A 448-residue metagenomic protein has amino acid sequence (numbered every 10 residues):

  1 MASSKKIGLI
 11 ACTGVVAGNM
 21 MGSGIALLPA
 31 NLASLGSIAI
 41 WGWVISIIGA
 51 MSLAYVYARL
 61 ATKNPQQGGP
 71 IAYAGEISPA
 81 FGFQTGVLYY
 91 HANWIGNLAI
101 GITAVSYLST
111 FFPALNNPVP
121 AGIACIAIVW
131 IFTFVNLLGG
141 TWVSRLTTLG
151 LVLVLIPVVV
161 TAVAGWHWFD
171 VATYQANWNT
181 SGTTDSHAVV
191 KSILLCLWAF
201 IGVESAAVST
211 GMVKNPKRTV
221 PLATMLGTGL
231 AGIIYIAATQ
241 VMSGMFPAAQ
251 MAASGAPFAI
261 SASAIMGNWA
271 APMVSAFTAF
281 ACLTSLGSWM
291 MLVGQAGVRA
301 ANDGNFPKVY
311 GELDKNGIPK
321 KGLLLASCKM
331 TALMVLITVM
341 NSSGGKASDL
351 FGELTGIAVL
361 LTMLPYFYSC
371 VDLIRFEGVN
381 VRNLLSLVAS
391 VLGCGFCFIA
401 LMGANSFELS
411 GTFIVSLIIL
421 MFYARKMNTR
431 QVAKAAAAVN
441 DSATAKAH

Functional and structural regions predicted by a protein language model:
M1-A30, S34-L35, A50-A58, Q175-N177 (+2 more regions): Membrane-interface "cap" regions at the ends of multi-pass membrane proteins
A2-S3, I40, L115-A121, T148-S275 (+1 more regions): Helix-loop-helix junctions that connect adjacent transmembrane segments in multi-pass membrane transporters
P29-S37, S106-A121, T141-L151, M273 (+3 more regions): Transmembrane helix-loop boundary segments of multi-pass membrane transporters
A30-S34, S52-V129, T133-L137, A279-R299 (+2 more regions): Hydrophobic transmembrane alpha-helices that form the core helical bundles of multi-pass secondary transporters
S34-I38, P65-Q67, E76-G82, G211-T219 (+3 more regions): Juxtamembrane helix-boundary/capping and inter-helix hinge elements in multi-pass membrane proteins
P70-S78, T110-A114, M225-G287, F306-L354 (+1 more regions): TM-loop-TM module centered on a large, flexible mid-protein loop between adjacent transmembrane helices in multi-pass
V119-V171, T183-T184, T224-G229, L361-Y368 (+2 more regions): Membrane-interface loop-to-helix entry segments
A358, T362, V371-R375, V381-H448: A generic transmembrane alpha-helix motif of multi-pass inner-membrane proteins
